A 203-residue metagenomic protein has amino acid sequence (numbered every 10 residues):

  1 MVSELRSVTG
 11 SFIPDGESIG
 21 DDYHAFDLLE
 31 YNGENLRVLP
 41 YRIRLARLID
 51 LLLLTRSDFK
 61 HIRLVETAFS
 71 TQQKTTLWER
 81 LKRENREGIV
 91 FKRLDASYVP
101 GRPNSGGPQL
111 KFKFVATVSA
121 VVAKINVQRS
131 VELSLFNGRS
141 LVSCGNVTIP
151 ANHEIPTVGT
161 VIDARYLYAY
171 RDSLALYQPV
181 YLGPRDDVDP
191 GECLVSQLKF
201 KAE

Functional and structural regions predicted by a protein language model:
M1-E4, R44, C144, L182-R185 (+1 more regions): Extended active-site and interfacial segments that coordinate phosphate-rich ligands in large catalytic machineries
M1-S57: Covalent nucleotidyltransferase
G33, I125, P184, K201-A202: Residue-level detector of alpha-helix boundaries and kinks
N35, P40, Q72-Q73, D189: Alpha-helix capping and helix-coil boundary motifs
I43-R47, G191-E203: Extended, charge-rich, solvent-exposed interface segments
L53-D187: Nucleic-acid 5′ end/cap handling module spanning
